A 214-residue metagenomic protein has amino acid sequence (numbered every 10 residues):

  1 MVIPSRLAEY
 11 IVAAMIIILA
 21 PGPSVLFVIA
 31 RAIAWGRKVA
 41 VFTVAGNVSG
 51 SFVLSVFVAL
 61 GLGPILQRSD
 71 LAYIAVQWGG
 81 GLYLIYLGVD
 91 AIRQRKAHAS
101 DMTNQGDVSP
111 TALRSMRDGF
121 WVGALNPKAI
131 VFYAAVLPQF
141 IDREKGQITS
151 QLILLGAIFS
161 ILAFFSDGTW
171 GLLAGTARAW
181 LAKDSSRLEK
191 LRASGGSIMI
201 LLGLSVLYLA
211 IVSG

Functional and structural regions predicted by a protein language model:
M1-A20, R37-A45, G106-L125, S150-S160: Small-residue-enriched transmembrane helix starts and helix-helix packing motifs in multi-pass inner-membrane proteins
V2, I74, Y86-Y133, R178-S197 (+1 more regions): Alpha-helical multi-pass membrane helix bundles of inner-membrane/thylakoid proteins, especially permease cores
I3, W35-V41, R68-A75, T111-L113 (+2 more regions): Membrane-helix interface segments
S5-R6, L204-G214: Juxtamembrane boundary at the C-terminal end of a transmembrane helix
V12, I16, V41, A45-S49 (+8 more regions): Hydrophobic residues within alpha-helical transmembrane segments of multi-pass solute transporters/permease subunits
L19-V28, K128-V136, F140: Transmembrane helix boundary and interhelical junction motifs in multipass membrane proteins
K38-S115, L173, W180: Membrane helix-loop-helix hairpins that form the core translocation module of multi-pass transporters
